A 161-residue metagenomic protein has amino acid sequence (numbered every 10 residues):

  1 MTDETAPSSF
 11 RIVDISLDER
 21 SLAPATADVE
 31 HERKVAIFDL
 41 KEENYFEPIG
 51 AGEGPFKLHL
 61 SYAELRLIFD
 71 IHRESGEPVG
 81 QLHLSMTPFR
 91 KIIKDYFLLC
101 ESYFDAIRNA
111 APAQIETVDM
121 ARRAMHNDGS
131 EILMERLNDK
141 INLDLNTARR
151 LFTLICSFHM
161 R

Functional and structural regions predicted by a protein language model:
M1-K57: Charge-rich, low-complexity N-terminal segments
P7, G50-G52, S61-A63, G76 (+1 more regions): A generic structural signal for short, solvent-exposed coil/turn residues that cap or connect secondary-structure
R11, R20, R33, K57-H59 (+8 more regions): Arginine residue identity/basic-tract feature
A27-V29, H72, Y96, D105-R108 (+3 more regions): Generic alpha-helix signal with a bias toward terminal, lower-confidence helices and secondary-structure junctions
E30-V35, G76, C100-S102, L151 (+1 more regions): Generic alpha-helical propensity signal that fires on short helical segments and nearby coil/disordered stretches
Y62-I132: Negatively charged, Asp/Glu-rich surface segments that serve as flexible interaction/assembly modules
A110-R161: C-terminal charged interaction modules
